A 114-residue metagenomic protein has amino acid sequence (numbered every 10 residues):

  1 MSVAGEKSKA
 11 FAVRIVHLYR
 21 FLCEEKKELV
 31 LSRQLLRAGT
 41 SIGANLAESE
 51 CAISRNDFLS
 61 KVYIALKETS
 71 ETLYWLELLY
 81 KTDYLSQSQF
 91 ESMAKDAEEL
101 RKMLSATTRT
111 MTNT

Functional and structural regions predicted by a protein language model:
M1-T114: Short, C-terminally biased terminal segments at protein or domain edges
